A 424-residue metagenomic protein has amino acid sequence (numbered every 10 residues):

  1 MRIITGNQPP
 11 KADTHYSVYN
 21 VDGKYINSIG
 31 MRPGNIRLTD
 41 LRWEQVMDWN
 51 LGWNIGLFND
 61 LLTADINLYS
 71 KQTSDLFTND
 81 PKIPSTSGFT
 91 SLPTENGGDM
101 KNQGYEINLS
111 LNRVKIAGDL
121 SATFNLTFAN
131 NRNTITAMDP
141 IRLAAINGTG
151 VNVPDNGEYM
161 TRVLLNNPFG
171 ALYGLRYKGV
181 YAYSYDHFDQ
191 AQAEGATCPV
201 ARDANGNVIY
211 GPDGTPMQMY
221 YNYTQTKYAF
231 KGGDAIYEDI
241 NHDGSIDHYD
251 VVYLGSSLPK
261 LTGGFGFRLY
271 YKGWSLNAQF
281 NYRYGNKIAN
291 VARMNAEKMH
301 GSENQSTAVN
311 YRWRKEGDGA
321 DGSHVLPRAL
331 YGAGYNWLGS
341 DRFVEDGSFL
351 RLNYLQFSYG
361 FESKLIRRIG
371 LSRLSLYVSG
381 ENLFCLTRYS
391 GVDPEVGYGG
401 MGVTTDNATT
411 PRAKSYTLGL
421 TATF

Functional and structural regions predicted by a protein language model:
M1-L165, G339-F424: Extracellular/periplasmic, surface-exposed regions of secreted and cell-surface proteins
G6-V21, R142-I146, R176, V180 (+6 more regions): Membrane-proximal, glycine/serine-rich, low-complexity loop/turn segments characteristic of large bacterial
M31-R32, D243-H248, G332-D341: Short glycine/proline-rich turn/loop motifs
T73-S74, G255-S257, G285-K287, P394-V396: A short local loop/turn or secondary-structure capping micro-motif enriched for an aromatic residue
T94-K101, A144-Y159, V163-F169, L254-G264 (+3 more regions): C-terminal extracellular loops and terminal segments of Gram-negative outer membrane beta-barrel proteins
V114-G255, E297: Conserved small-residue
N125, Y249, P259-G273, N353-S358: Conserved SET/PR-domain catalytic core that frames the SAM/AdoMet-binding pocket
A229-G232, R283-S375, S379-G380: Extracytoplasmic gating/loop element in the C-terminal half of outer-membrane beta-barrel translocons and assembly
